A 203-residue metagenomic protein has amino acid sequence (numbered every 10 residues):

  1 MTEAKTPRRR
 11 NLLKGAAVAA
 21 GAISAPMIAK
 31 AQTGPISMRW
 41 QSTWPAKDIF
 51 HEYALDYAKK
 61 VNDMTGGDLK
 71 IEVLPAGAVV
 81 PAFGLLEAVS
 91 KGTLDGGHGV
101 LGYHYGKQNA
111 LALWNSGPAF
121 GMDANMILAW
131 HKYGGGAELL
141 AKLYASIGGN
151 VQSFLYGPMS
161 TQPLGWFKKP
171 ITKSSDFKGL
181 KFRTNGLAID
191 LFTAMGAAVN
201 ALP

Functional and structural regions predicted by a protein language model:
M1-P7, A20-A22: N-terminal secretory signal peptides
T2-E3, K59, S90, V100-L202: Contiguous mixed-secondary-structure segments that line small-molecule binding/active-site clefts of soluble domains
N11-A31: N-terminal export signals
A25-S42, D63-K70, P170-K181: Immediate post-signal peptide segment of exported/extracytoplasmic ligand-binding proteins
R39-D56, A76-V80: Extracytoplasmic "Venus flytrap"
K47-E72, D190: Short, polar/charged alpha-helical segment
I71-V89: Extracytoplasmic small-molecule ligand-binding "clamshell" domains of the periplasmic binding protein/Venus flytrap
D95-G96: Short, Asp-centered acidic motifs that coordinate Mg2+ and/or phosphate in catalytic or ligand-binding sites
